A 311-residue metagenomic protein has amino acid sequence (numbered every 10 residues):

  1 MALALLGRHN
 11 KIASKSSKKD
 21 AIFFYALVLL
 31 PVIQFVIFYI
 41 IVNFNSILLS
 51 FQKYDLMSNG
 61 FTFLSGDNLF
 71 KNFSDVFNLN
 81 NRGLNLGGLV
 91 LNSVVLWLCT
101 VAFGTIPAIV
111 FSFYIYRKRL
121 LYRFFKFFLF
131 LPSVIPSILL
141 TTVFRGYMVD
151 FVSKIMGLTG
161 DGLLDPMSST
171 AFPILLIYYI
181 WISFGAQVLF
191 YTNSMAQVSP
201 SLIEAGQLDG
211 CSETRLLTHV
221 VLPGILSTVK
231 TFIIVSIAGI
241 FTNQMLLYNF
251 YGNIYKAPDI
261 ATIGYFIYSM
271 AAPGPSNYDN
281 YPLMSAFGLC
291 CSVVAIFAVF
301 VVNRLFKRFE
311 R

Functional and structural regions predicted by a protein language model:
M1-K18: Short, Lys/Arg-rich, polar N-terminal cytosolic tail immediately upstream of the first transmembrane signal-anchor
S16-R311: A structural signal for multi-pass alpha-helical bundles of membrane permease subunits that mediate small-molecule
